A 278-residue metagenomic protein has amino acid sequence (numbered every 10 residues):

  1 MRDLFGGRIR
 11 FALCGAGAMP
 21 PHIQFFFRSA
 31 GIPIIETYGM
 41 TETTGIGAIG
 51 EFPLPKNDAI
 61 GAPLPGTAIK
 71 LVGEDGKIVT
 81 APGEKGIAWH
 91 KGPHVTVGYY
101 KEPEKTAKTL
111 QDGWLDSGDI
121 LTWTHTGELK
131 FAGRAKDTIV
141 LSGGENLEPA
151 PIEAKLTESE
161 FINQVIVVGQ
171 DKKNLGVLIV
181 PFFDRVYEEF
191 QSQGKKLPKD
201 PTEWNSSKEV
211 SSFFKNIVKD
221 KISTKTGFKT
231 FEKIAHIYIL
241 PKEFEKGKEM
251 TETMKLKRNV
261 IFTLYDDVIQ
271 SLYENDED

Functional and structural regions predicted by a protein language model:
M1-K56, A68, N163: Gly/Ser/Thr-rich phosphate-binding loop
M1-R10, F183-K225: Alpha-helical "lid/cap" subdomains adjacent to substrate-binding clefts that gate access and reposition the ligand
A16, F27, I69, D119 (+3 more regions): Residue-level signal for inorganic ion chemistry
D58-P63, T109-D112: Short Gly/Pro-enriched turn/cap motifs at secondary-structure boundaries
K77-G83, I87-L141: Conserved ATP-binding/catalytic segment of the ANL
V95, T109-L110, E128-T157, V186-K208 (+3 more regions): Adenylate-forming
I120, H125, S159-R185: C-terminal boundary motif of the adenylate-forming
I139, Q164-V168, E189, K215-D278: Conserved C-terminal "lid"/linker of ANL adenylate-forming enzymes
